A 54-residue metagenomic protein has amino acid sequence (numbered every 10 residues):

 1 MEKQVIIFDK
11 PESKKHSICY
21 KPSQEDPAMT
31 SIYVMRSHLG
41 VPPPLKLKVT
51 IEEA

Functional and structural regions predicted by a protein language model:
M1-E25, K48-A54: Long, compositionally biased stretches
P27-G40: Short beta-strand-centered segments at strand-helix junctions
P42-L47: Short nucleic-acid-contacting surface segments enriched for D/E, G, S/T with interspersed K/R
